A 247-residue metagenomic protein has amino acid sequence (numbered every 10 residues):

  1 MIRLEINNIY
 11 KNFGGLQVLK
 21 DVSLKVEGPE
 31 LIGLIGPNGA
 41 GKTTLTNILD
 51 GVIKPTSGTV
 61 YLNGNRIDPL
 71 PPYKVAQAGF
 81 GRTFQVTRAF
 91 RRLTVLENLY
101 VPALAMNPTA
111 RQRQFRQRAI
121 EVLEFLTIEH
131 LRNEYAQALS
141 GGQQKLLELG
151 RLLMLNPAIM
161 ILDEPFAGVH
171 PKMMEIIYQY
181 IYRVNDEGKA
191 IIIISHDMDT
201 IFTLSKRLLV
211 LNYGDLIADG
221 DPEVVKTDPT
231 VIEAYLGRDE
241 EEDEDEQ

Functional and structural regions predicted by a protein language model:
I35-P37: The feature captures the beta-strand-to-loop junction immediately N-terminal to the Walker
D50: Helix-to-loop junction immediately C-terminal to a conserved catalytic motif
Y100, R113-L131, Q179-Y182: Conserved ABC ATPase "signature" region
Y135-L139: Conserved ABC ATPase signature
M160-E164: Catalytic Walker B motif of ABC-type/P-loop ATPase nucleotide-binding domains
I201-T203: A short, surface-exposed alpha-helical micro-motif characterized by mixed small hydrophobic and charged/polar residues
